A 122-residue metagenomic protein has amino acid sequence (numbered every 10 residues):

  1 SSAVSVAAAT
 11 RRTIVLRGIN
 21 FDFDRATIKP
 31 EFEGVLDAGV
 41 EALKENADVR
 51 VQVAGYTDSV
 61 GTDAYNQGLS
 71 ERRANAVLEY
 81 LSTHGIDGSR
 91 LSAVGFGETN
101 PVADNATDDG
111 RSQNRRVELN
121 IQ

Functional and structural regions predicted by a protein language model:
S1-A9: N-terminal targeting leaders that direct proteins to extracytoplasmic destinations
R11-R12, D109: Short secondary-structure boundary/capping segments
T13-R17: Short amphipathic
N20, A42-L43: Histidine kinase transmitter module recognition
R25-G34, K44, Q52-Q122: Periplasmic OmpA-like peptidoglycan-binding domain that tethers envelope proteins to the cell wall
